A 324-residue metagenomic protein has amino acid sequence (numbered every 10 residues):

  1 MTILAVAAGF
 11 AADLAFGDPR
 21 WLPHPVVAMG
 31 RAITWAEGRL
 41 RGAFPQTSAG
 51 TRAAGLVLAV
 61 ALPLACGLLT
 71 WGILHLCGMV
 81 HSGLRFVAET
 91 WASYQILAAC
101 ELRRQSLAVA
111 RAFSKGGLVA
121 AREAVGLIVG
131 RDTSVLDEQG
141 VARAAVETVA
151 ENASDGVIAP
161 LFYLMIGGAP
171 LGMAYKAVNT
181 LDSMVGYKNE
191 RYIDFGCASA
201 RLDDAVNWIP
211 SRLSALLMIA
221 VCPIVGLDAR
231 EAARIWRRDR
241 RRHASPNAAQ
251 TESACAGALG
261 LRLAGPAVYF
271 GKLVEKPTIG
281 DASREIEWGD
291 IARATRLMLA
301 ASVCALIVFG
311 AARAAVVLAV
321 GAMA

Functional and structural regions predicted by a protein language model:
M1-A174, V178, G186-A324: Hydrophobic alpha-helical transmembrane segments
S183: RNA/tRNA-interacting regions in translation and RNA-turnover enzymes
